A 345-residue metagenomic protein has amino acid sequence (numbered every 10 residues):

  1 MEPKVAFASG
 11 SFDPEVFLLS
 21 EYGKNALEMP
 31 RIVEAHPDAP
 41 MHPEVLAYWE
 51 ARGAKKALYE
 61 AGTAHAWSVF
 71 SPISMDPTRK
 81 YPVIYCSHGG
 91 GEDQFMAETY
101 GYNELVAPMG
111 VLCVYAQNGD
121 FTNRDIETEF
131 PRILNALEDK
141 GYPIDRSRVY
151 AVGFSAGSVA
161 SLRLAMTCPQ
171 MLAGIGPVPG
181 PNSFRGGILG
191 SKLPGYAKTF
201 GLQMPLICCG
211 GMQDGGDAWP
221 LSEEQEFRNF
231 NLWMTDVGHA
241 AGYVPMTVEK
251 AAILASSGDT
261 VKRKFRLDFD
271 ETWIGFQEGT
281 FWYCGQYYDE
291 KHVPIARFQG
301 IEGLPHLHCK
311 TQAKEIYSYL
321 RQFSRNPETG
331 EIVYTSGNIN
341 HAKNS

Functional and structural regions predicted by a protein language model:
M1-Y81, V152-L164, G176, G180 (+4 more regions): A domain-start/cap signature at the N-terminus of enzymes
I73-K80, R124-S161, M166-L172: Gly/Ser-rich "nucleophile elbow"/oxyanion-hole loop immediately N-terminal to the catalytic nucleophile in hydrolases
Y81-V83, S87-K140, F281-W282, F298: Active-site machinery of serine-nucleophile hydrolases
Q170-N182, M204-P205: A conserved short beta-strand
F200-L206, H292-A296: Short, proline-enriched alpha-helix->beta-strand connector loops that line the catalytic pocket of alpha/beta-hydrolase
C208-G210: Short beta-strand/loop motif that positions the catalytic acidic residue of the alpha/beta-hydrolase fold
Q213-A218, P305-L307: Acidic catalytic loop of the alpha/beta-hydrolase fold
